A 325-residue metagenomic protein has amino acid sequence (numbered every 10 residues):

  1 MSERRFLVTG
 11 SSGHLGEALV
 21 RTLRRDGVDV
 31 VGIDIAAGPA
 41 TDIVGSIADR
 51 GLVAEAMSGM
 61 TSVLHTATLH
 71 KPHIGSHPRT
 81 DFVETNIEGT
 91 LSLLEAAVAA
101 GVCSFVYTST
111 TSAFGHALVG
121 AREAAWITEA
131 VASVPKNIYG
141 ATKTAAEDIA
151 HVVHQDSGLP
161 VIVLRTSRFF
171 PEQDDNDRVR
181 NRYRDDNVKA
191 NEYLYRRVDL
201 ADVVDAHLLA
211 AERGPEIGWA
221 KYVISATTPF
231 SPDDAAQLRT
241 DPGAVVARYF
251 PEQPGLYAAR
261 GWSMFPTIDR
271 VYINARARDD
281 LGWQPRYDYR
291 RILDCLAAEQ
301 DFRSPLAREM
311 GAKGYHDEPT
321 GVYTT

Functional and structural regions predicted by a protein language model:
F6-D26: N-terminal Rossmann NAD(P)H-binding glycine-rich loop of SDR-like oxidoreductase domains
I35-D49: Rossmann-fold cofactor-recognition segment
G45-I87: NAD(P)H-binding glycine-rich loop region in Rossmannoid oxidoreductase-like domains and their noncatalytic homologs
E84, E88, G120-V161, K189-A190: Catalytic helix-loop patch of NAD(P)-dependent Rossmann-fold dehydrogenases
L91-K136: Conserved Rossmann-fold NAD(P)-dependent oxidoreductase catalytic core, especially the SDR/UDP-sugar
D156-R180: Flexible, glycine-rich beta-alpha linker
E172-N187, Y193-V223, T227: Alpha-helical substrate-binding/gating segment
D205-D269, N274, D279-D280, R303 (+3 more regions): Mid/C-terminal beta-alpha module of Rossmann-like enzyme folds, strongest in SDR-family dehydrogenases/epimerases
